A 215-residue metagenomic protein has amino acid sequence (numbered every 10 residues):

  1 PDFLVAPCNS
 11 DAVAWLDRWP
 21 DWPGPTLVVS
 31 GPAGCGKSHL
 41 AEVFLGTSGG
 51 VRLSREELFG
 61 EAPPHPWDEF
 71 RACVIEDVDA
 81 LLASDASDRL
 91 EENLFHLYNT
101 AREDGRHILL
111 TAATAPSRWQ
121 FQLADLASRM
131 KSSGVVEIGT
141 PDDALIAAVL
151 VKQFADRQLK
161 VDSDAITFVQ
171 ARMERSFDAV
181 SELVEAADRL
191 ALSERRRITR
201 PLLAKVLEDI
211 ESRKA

Functional and structural regions predicted by a protein language model:
P1-S10: Dynamic helix-loop-helix/coil hinge segments at AAA+ ATPase domain boundaries and subdomain interfaces
G24-L40: Walker A/P-loop nucleotide-binding motif
L45-E56: Post-Walker A helix-loop "phosphate-sensing" segment adjacent to the P-loop in P-loop NTPases
H65-T111: Conserved nucleotide-sensing/catalytic segment adjacent to the nucleotide-binding pocket in NTP-handling enzymes
P116-K131: Short regulatory helix/loop adjacent to the ATP-binding pocket of P-loop NTPases
S133-L145: Conserved AAA+ ATPase "SRH/arginine-finger" region at the nucleotide-binding site
T167-A171, D178-L192: C-terminal helical "lid" of AAA+/P-loop NTPase domains
A191-I210: Conserved C-terminal helix/linker of AAA+ ATPases
